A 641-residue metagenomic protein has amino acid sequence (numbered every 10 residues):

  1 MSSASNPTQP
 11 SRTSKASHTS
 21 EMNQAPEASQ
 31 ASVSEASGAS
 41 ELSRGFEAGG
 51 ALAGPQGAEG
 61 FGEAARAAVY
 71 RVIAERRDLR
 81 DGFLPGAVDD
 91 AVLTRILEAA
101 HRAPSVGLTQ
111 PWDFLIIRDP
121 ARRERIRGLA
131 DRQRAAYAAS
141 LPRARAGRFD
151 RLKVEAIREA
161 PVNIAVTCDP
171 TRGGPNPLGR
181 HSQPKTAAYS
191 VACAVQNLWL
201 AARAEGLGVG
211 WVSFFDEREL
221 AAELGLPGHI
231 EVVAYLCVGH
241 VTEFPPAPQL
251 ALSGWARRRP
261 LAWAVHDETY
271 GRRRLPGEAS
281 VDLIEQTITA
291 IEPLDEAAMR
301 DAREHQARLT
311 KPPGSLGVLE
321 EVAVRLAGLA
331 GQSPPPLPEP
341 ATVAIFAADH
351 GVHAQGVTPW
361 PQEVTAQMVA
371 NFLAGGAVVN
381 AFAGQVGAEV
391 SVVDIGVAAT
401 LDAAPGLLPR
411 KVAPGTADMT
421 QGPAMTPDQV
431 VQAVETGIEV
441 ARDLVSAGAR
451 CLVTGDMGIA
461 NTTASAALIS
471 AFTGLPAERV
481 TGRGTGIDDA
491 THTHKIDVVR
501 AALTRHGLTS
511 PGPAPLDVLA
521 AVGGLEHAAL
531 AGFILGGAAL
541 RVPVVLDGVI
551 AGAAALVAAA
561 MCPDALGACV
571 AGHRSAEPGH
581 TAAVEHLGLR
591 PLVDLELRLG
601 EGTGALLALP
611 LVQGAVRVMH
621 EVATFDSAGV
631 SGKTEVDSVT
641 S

Functional and structural regions predicted by a protein language model:
S3-E47: Intrinsically disordered, low-complexity segments used as extracellular stalks/linkers and nuclear/regulatory IDRs
G45-F61, A65, V72, L79 (+1 more regions): C-terminal helix-cap and adjacent tail motif
A48-P55, A67-P85, A279-P312: Generic N-terminal amphipathic, Lys/Arg-enriched alpha-helix
I96-A100, I164, P170-E223, A377-A388 (+1 more regions): Small-aliphatic-rich amphipathic alpha-helix that forms the alpha element of a beta-alpha
H101-G107: Glycine-rich phosphate/pyrophosphate-binding beta-alpha loops
T109-V191: Glycine/small-residue-rich phosphate/adenosyl-binding loop
R134-S140, V154, G225-L250, T426-P427 (+2 more regions): A glycine-rich helix N-cap at a beta->alpha junction
L283-S641: N-terminal loops that bind phosphate or other acidic moieties and the adjacent beta-alpha structural core
